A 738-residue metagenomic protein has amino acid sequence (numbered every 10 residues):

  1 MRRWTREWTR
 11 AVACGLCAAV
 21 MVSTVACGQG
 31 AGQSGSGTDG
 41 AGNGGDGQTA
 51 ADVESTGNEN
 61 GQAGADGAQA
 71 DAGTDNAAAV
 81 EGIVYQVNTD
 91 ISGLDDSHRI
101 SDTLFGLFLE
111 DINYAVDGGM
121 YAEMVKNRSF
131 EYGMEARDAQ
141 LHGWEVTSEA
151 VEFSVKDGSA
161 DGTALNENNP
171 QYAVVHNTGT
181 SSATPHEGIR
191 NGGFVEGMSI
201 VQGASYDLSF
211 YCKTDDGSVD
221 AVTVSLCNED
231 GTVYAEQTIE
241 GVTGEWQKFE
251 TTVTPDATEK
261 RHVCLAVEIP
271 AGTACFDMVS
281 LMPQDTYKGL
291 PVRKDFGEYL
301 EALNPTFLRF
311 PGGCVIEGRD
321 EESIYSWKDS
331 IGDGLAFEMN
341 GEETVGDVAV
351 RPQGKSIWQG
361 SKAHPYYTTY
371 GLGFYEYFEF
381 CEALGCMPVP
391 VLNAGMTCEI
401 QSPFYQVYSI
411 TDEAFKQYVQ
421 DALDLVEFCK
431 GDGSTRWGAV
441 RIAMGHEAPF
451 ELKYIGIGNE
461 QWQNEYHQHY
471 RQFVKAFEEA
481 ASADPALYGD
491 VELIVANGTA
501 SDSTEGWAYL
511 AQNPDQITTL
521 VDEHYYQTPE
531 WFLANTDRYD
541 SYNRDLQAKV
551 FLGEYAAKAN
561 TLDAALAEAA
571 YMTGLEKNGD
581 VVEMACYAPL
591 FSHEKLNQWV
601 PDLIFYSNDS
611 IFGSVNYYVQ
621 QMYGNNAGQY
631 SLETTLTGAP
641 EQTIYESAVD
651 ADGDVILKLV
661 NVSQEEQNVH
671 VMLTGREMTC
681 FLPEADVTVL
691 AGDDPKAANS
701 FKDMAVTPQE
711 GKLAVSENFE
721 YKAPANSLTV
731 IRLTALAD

Functional and structural regions predicted by a protein language model:
R10-G28: Sec-dependent N-terminal signal peptides of Gram-positive bacterial secreted proteins and lipoproteins
V22-G47: Sec-dependent signal peptide cleavage junction
G73-T369, M387, S402-K416, H467 (+5 more regions): Extracellular and organelle-lumenal recognition/adhesion modules and their flexible linkers in secreted
L107, F210, N304, C381 (+7 more regions): Conserved, mostly hydrophobic/aromatic
G231, E236-I239, K248-E250, F276 (+5 more regions): Active-site cleft segment of glycoside hydrolase catalytic domains centered on the general acid/base Glu
T238, Q642-M678, V687, T729-R732: Carbohydrate-binding surface patches
V253-A257, R261-C264, Q284-P305, K362 (+5 more regions): An active-site-proximal structural segment forming one wall of the substrate-binding cleft that immediately precedes
K475-A480, S501, Y509-N626, V662-Q664 (+1 more regions): Catalytic-core region of carbohydrate-active enzymes that cleave or remodel glycosidic bonds
